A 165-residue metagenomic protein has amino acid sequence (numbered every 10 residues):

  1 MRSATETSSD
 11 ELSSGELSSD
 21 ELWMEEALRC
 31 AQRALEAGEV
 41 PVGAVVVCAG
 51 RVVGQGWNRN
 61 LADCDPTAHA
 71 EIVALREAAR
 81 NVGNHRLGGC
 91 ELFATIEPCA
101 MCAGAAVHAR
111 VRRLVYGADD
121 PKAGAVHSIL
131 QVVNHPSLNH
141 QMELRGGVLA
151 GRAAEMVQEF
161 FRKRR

Functional and structural regions predicted by a protein language model:
M1-A34, P98-R165: Zinc-dependent deaminase
A27, A31-A34, A44, G54 (+3 more regions): Small-residue (primarily alanine) positions within well-ordered alpha-helices, especially packing/interaction faces
G38-V42, R86-G88: Short, basic and Ser/Thr-rich N-terminal targeting/leader segments
V42-G50: Short beta-strand scaffold segments in enzyme catalytic cores
C48-A49, R76, G88: A cytosolic small-molecule/anion-sensing beta-strand core signal
V53-N60: Short beta->alpha transition motifs characteristic of CBS
A62-V73: A short, polar/charged loop-to-alpha-helix boundary motif
N84-E97: Immediate flanking context of iron-sulfur cluster ligation sites
